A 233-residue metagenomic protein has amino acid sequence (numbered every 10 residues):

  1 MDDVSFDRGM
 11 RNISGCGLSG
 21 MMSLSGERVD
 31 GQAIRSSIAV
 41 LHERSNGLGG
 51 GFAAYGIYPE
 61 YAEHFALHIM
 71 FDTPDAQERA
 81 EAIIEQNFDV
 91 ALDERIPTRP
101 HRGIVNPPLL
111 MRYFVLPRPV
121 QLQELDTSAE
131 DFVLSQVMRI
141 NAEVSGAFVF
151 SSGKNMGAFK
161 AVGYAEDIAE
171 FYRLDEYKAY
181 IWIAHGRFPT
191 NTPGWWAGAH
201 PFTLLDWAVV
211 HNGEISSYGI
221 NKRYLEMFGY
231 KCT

Functional and structural regions predicted by a protein language model:
M1-T233: Conserved short alpha-helical segments that host acidic/polar catalytic motifs at enzyme active sites
